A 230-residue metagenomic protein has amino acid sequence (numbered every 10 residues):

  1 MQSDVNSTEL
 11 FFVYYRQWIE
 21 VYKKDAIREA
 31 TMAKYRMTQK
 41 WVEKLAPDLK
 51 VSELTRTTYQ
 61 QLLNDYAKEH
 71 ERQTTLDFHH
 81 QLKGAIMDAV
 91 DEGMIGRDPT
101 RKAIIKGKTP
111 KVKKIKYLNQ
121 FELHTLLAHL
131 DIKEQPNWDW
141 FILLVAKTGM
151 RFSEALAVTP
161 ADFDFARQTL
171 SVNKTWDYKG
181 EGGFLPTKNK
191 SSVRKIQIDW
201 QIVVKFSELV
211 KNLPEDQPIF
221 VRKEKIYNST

Functional and structural regions predicted by a protein language model:
M1-S7, E29, N189: Short, surface-exposed polybasic/aromatic micro-patch for ligand or macromolecular engagement
S7, I19-M94, K133-E134, K225-T230: N-terminal core-binding DNA-recognition domain of tyrosine site-specific recombinases/integrases
L10, S52, R194-I196, W200-T230: Major-groove DNA-contacting interfaces characterized by cationic-aromatic clusters
Y14, K34, T38, T58 (+5 more regions): Charged catalytic carboxylate motif
V42, Y59, L82-A85, G93 (+5 more regions): Conserved hydrophobic/aromatic pocket- or pore-lining residues that grip, position, or stack substrates in active sites
S52, I95-R97, K108-A128, G180-W200 (+1 more regions): DNA breakage-rejoining catalytic core of tyrosine-based enzymes
L76-F78, D91, I95-L156: Basic, Lys/Arg- and aromatic-enriched nucleic-acid-binding interface segment
V158-N212: Conserved tyrosine-mediated DNA breakage-rejoining catalytic core shared by Y-recombinases
